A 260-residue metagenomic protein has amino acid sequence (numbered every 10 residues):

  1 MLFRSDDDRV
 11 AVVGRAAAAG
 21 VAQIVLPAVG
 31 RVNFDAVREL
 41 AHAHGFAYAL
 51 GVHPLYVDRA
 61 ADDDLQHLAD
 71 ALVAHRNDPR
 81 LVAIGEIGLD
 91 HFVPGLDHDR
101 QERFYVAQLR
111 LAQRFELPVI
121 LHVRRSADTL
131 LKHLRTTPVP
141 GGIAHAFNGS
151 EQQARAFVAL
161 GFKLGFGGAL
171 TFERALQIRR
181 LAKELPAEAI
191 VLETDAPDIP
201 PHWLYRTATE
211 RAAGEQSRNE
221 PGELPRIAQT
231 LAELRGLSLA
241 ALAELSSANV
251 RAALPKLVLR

Functional and structural regions predicted by a protein language model:
M1-R260: Mid-domain alpha/beta scaffold segments of enzyme catalytic cores
